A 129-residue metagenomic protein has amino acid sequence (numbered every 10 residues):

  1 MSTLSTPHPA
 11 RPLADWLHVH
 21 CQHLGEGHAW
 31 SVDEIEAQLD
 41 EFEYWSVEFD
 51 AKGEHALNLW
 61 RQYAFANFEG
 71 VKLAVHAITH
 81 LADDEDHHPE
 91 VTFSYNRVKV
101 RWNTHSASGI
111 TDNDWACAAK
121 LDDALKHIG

Functional and structural regions predicted by a protein language model:
M1-G129: Charge-rich alpha-helical segments
